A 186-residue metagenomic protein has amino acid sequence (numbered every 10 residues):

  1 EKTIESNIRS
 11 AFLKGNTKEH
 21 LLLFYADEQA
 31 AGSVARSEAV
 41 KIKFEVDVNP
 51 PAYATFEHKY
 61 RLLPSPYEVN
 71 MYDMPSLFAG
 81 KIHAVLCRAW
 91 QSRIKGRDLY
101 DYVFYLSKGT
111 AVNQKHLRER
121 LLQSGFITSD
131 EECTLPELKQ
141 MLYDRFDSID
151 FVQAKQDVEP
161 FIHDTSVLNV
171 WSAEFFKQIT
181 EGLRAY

Functional and structural regions predicted by a protein language model:
E1-Y186: Structured mid-to-C-terminal alpha-helical surface segments
